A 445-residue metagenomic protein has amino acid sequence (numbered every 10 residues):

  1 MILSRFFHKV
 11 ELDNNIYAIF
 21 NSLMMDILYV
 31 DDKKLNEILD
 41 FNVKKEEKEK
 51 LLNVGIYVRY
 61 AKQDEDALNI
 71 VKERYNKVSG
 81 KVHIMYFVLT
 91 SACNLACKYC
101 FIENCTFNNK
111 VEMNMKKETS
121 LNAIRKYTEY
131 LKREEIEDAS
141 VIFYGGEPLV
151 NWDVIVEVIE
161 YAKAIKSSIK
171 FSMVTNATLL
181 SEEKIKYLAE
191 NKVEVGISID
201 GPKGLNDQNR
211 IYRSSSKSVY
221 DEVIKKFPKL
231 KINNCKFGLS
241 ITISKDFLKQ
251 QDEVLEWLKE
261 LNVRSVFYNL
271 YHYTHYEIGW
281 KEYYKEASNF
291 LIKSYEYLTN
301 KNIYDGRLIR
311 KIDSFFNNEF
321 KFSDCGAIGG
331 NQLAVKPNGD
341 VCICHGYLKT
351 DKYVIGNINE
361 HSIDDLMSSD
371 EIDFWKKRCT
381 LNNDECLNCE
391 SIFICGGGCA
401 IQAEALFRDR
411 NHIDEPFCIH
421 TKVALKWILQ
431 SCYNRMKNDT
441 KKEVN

Functional and structural regions predicted by a protein language model:
L3-I19, M24, L28-Y29, E47-Y86 (+1 more regions): N-terminal [4Fe-4S]-dependent radical SAM core
S4-F6, K349-N445: Flexible mid-to-C-terminal extensions adjoining Fe-S/redox cofactors in radical SAM and related proteins
N15, G329-N331: Short loop/turn microsegments at loop-to-beta-strand junctions
I27, V341-C342: Hydrophobic "anchor" residues
G80, I84-E118: Canonical Radical SAM [4Fe-4S] cluster-binding loop centered on the CxxxCxxC motif and its immediate flanking residues
T106, V111-N114, N209-S216, L406: Short glycine-enriched, charge-decorated loop/helix-capping segments at active-site entrances that position
S120-I142, N151-L270: Radical SAM/AdoMet-radical enzyme domain recognition
Q208-I224, P228-D324, I328, N338 (+1 more regions): Radical SAM enzyme [4Fe-4S]-AdoMet core and its adjacent flexible, acidic and glycine-rich loops/tails across
